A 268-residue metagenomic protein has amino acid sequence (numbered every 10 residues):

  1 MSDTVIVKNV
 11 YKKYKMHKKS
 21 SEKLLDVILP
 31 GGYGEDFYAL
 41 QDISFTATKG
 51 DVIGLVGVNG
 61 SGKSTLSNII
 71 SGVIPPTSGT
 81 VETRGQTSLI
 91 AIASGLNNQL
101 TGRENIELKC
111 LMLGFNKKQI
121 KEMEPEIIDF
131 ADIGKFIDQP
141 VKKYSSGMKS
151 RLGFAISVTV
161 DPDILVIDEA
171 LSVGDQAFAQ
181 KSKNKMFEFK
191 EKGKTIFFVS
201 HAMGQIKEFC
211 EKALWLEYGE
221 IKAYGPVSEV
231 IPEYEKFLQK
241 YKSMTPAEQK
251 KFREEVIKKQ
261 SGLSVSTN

Functional and structural regions predicted by a protein language model:
I6-K8, K12-K15, K49-G54, V58-M112: ABC ATPase nucleotide-binding domain signature region
L25-D26, S88, E107, Q119-F136: Conserved ABC ATPase "signature" region
V158-I167, V173: A short, proline-enriched helix->beta-strand linker immediately N-terminal to the Walker B motif in ABC-type P-loop
A179-K192: Helical segment within the ABC ATPase nucleotide-binding domain
S200-H201: H-loop/switch region of ABC-family ATPase nucleotide-binding domains
F209-P226, Y234: H-loop (His-switch) and adjacent beta-strand-loop-beta switch element of ABC-type ATPase nucleotide-binding domains
P232-N268: ABC ATPase nucleotide-binding domains
